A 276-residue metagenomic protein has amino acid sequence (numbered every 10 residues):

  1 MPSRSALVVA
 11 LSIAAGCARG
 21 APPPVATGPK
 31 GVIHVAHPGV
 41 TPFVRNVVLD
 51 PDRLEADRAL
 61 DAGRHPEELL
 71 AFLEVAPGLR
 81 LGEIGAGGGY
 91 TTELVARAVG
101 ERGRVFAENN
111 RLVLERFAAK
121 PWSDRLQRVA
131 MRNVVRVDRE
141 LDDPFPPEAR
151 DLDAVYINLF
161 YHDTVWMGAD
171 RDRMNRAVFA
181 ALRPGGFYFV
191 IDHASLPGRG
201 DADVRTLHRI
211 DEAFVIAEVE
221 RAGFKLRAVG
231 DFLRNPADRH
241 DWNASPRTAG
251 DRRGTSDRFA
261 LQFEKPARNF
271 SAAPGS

Functional and structural regions predicted by a protein language model:
A18-G20: Bacterial signal peptide processing site
G78-G87: Conserved class I S-adenosyl-L-methionine
A96-R97, R171-P184: A short glycine-rich, Lys/Arg-flanked "PGG" loop and its adjoining helix->strand segment in the class I
F117-P146: S-adenosyl-L-methionine
F145-V155: A short acidic, Gly/Pro-enriched loop at the edge of an enzyme's catalytic core that lines a small-molecule cofactor
D153-A169: A short SAM/SAH-binding and catalytic strip from SAM-dependent methyltransferases
G185-H193: Conserved beta-strand signature within the Rossmann-like core of class I S-adenosyl-L-methionine
A237-S276: Core SAM-dependent methyltransferase catalytic element
